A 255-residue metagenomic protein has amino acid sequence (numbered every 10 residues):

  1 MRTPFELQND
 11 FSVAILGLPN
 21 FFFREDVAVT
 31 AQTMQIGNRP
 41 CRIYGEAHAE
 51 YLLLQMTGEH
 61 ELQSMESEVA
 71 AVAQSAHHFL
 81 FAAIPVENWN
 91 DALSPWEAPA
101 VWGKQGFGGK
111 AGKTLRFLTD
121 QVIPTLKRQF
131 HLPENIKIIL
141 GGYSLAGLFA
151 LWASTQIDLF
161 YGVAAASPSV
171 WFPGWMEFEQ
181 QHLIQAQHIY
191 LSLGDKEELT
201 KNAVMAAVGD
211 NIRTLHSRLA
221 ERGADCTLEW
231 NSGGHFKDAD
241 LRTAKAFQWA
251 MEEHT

Functional and structural regions predicted by a protein language model:
M1-L52, F79: A domain-start/cap signature at the N-terminus of enzymes
G37-P40, A47-H131: Serine-hydrolase catalytic machinery in alpha/beta-hydrolase-like enzymes
L132-G142: Alpha/beta-hydrolase fold nucleophile elbow
G141-A146, A150: Gly/Ala-rich beta-loop-alpha elbow adjacent to hydrolase catalytic centers
Y143, A166-S167, S192: Alpha/beta-hydrolase-fold catalytic nucleophile elbow
W152-Q156: Active-site signature of alpha/beta-hydrolase-fold catalytic machinery across serine- and Asp/Cys-nucleophile hydrolases
L159-V170: A conserved short beta-strand
V170-R242, A250: The feature captures the conserved acid-bearing segment of alpha/beta-hydrolase catalytic domains
